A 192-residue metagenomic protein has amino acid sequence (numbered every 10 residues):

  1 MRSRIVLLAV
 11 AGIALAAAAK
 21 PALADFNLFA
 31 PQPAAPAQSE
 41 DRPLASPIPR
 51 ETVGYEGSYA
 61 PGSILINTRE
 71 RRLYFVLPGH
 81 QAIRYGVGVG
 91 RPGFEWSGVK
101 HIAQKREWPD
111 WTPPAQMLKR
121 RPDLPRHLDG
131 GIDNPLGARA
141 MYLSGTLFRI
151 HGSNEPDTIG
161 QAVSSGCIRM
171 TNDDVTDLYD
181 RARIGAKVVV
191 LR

Functional and structural regions predicted by a protein language model:
M1-L8: Bacterial N-terminal signal peptides that target proteins for export
R2, G79-R84, G93-V99, R106-R192: Exported/periplasmic cell-wall-interacting domains
L8-A16: Bacterial N-terminal signal peptides
V10, Y55, A60, L128-D129: Intrinsically disordered, low-complexity segments enriched in small/polar residues
A19-P21: N-terminal signal peptide c-region/cleavage motif recognized by signal peptidases
D25-M117, R139: Cell wall/extracellular polymer interaction/catalysis modules
